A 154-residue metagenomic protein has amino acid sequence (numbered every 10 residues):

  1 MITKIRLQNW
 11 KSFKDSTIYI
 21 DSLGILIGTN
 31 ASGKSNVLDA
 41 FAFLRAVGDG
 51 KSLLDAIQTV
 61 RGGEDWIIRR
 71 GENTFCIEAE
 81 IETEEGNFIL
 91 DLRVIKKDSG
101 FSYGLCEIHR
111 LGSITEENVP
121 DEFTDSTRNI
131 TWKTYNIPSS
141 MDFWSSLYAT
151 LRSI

Functional and structural regions predicted by a protein language model:
M1-F13: N-terminal pre-Walker A segment at the start of P-loop NTPase domains
Q8, E80-E82, H109: A generic structural motif
D15-D21: Phosphate-binding P-loop
L26-G28: Hydrophobic anchor at the beta1->P-loop junction of P-loop NTPases
K34: Conserved lysine of the Walker
D39-S102: Conserved P-loop NTP-binding catalytic core
G86-I154: Electropositive, glycine-dotted interaction segments that contact anionic polymers or phosphate-rich ligands
